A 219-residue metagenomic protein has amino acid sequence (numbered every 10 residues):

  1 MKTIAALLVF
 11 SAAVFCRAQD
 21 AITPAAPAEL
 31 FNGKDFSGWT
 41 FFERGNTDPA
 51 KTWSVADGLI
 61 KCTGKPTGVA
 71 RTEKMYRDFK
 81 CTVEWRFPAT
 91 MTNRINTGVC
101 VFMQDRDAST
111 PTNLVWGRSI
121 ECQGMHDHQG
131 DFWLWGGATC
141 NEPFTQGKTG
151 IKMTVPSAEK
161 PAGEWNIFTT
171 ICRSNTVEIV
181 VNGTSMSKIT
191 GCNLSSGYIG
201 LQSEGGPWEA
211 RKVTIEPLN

Functional and structural regions predicted by a protein language model:
M1-I4: Positively charged n-region of N-terminal signal peptides that target proteins for export
L7-L8, L30: Generic leucine side-chain signal with a strong bias for well-ordered alpha-helical environments
L8-R17: Hydrophobic h-region of N-terminal signal peptides that target proteins for export in Gram-negative bacteria
Q19-N219: Carbohydrate-interacting regions of secretory-pathway proteins
